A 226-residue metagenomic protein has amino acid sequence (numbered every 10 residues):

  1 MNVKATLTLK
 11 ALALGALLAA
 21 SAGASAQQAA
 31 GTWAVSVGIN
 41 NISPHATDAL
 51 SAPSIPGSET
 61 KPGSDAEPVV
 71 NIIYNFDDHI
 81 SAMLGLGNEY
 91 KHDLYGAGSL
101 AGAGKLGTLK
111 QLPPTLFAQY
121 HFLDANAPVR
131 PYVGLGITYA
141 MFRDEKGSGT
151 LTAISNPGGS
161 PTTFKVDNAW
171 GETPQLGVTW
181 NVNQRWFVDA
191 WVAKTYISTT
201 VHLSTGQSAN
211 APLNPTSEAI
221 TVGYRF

Functional and structural regions predicted by a protein language model:
M1-G31: Cleavable N-terminal export/targeting peptides
A24-I73, G223-R225: Short glycine/proline- and aromatic-enriched beta-strand/turn motifs that initiate or cap beta-hairpins
S25-T32, H79, L123-R130, V182-R185: Short loop/turn motifs that connect adjacent beta-strands in outer-membrane beta-barrel proteins
N41-S43, N71-L151, P215-F226: Gram-negative (and chloroplast) outer-membrane scaffold detector with strong preference for beta-barrel transmembrane
T47-P53, D93-L100, L151-G159, S198-H202: Flexible, solvent-exposed coil segments and beta strand-coil junctions, predominantly the extracellular/periplasmic
S54-S58, S99-G107, G158-F164, S204-N210: Extracellular loop and loop/strand-boundary signature of outer-membrane beta-barrel proteins
T60-A66, T108-P113, F164-G171, P212-N214: Short sequence motifs at beta-strands and strand-loop junctions characteristic of Gram-negative outer-membrane
K91, Y95, T108, N183-F226: Predominantly the C-terminal beta-signal and adjacent terminal strand-loop region of outer-membrane beta-barrel
